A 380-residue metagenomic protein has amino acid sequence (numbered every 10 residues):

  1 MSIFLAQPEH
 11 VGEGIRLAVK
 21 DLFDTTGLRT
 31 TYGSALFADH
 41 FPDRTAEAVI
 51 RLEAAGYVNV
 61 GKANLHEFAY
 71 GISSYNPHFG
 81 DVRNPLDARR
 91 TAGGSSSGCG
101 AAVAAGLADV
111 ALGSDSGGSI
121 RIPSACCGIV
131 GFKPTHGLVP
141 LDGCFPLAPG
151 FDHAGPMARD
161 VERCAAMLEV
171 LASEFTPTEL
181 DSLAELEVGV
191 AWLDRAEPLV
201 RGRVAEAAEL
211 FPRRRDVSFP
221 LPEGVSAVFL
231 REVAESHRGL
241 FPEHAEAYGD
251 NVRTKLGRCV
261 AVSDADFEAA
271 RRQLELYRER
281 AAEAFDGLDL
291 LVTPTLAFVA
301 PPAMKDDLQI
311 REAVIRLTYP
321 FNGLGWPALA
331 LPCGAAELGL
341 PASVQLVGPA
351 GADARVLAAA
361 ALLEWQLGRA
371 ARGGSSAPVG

Functional and structural regions predicted by a protein language model:
M1-A46, R51, H66-G71, A300 (+1 more regions): Short, well-ordered alpha-helical
I3-V11, K133-G202, L367-S375: A short helix-breaking turn/cap at a secondary-structure junction
G14-Y32, A227-E275, A282, P332-P341: Short helix-loop capping/hinge segments that flank enzyme active sites or metal/cofactor-binding pockets
L17, T26, E169-L230, R258-A261 (+1 more regions): Gly/Ser-rich, acidic/histidine-flanked active-site/gating loops
L36-H40, D152-R159, G257-V262: Short, well-ordered beta-strand elements within core beta-sheets of diverse protein domains
E53-L168, P327-C333, L340-S343: Short glycine/serine-rich loop segments
A54, A165, L171, D266-G380: Glycine-rich, small-residue loops and helix-cap segments that act as flexible hinges at active-site edges
V200-V217, R238-E243, F267-L288: Acyltransferase
